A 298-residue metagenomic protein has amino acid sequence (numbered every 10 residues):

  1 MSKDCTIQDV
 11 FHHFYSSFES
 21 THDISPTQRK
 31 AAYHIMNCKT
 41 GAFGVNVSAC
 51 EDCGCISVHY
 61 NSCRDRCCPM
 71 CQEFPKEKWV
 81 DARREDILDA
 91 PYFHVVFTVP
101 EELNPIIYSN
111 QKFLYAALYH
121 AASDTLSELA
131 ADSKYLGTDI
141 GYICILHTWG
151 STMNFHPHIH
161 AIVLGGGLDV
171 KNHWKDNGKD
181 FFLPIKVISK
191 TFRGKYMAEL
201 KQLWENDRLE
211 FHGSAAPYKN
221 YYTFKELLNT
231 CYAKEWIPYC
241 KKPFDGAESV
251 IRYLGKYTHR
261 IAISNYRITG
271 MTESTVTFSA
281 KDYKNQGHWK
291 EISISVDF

Functional and structural regions predicted by a protein language model:
M1-F298: Beta->alpha loop/short-helix hinge microenvironment recognizer with preference for catalytic Tyr/His contexts
